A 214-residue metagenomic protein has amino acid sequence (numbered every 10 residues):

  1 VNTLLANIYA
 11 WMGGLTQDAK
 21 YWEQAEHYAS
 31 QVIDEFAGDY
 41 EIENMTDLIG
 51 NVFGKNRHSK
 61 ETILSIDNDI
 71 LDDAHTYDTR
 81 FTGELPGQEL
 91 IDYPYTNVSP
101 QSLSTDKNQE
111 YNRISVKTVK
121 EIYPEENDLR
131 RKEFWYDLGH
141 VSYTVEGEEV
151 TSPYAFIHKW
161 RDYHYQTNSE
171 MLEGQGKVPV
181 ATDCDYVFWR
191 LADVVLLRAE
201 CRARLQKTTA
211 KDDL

Functional and structural regions predicted by a protein language model:
V1-I33, L64, D128-Y136, D185-L214: Extended, hydrophobic/aromatic-rich amphipathic alpha-helical segments that build helical scaffolds
Y40-L197, R202-R204: Elongated scaffold/linker segments in the mid-to-C-terminal portions of large proteins
